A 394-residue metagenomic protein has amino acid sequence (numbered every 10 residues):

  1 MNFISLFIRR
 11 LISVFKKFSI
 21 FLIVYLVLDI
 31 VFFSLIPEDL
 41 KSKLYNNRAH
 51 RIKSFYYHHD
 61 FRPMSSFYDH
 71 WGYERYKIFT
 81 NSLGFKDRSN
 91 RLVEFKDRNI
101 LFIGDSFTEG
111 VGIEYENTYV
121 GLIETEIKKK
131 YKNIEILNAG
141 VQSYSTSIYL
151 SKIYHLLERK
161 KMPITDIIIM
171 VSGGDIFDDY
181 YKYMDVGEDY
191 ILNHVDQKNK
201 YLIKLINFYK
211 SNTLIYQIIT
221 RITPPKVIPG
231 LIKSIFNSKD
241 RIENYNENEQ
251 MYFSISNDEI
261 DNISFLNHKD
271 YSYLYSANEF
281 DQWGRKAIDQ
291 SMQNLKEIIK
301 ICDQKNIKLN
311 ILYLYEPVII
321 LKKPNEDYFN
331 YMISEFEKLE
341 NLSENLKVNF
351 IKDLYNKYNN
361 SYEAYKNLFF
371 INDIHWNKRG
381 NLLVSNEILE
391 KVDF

Functional and structural regions predicted by a protein language model:
M1-I12: N-terminal Lys/Arg-rich, disordered targeting/topogenic segments
K16-F32: Hydrophobic membrane-insertion alpha-helices, especially the h-region of bacterial N-terminal signal peptides
P37-E126, Y131, E249-A277, N356-S361 (+1 more regions): Membrane/wall-proximal cationic-aromatic binding patches
L101, E109-N193: Conserved SGNH/GDSL esterase-like catalytic core that processes O-acyl groups on lipids and polysaccharides
T146, L150, I288, M292 (+1 more regions): Short, amphipathic alpha-helical "lid/cap" segments that border enzyme active or binding sites
G173-K338, I351, N356-N359: Serine-dependent acyl-ester chemistry module
V318-F394: Catalytic His-Asp segment of secreted/periplasmic serine-dependent ester chemistry enzymes
